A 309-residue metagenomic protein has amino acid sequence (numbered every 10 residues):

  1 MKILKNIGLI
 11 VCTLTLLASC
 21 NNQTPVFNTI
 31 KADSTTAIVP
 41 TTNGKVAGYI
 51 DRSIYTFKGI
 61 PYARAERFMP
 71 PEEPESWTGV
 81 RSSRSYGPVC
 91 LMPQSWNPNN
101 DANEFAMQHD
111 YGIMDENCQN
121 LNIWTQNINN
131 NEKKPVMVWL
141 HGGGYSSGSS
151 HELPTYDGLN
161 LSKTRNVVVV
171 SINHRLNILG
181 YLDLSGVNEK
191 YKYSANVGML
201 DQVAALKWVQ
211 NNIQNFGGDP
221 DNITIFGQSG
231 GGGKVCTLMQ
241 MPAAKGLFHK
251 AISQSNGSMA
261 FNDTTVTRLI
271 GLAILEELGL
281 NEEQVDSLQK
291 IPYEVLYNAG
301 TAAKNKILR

Functional and structural regions predicted by a protein language model:
M1-G8: Bacterial N-terminal signal peptides that target proteins for export
L17-S19: C-terminal motif of bacterial Sec signal peptides marking the signal peptidase cleavage site
N21-N196, P220: Non-catalytic accessory segments of hydrolases
K192-Q214, L272-A273: Alpha/beta-hydrolase active-site loop
F216-Q228: Alpha/beta-hydrolase fold nucleophile elbow
G232-A244: Short glycine-enriched nucleophile-adjacent loop and the immediately C-terminal alpha-helix near the catalytic center
K245-N256: A conserved short beta-strand
Q254-R309: Substrate-access "cap/lid" subdomains that shape and gate the entrance to catalytic or ligand-binding pockets
